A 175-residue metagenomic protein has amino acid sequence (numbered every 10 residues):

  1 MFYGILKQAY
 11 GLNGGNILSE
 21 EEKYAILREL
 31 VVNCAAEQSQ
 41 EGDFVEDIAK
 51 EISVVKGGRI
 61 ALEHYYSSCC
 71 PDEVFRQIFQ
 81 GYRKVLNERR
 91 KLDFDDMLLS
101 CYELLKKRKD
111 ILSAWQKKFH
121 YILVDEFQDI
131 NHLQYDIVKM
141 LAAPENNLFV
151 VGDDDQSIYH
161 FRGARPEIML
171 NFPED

Functional and structural regions predicted by a protein language model:
M1-E51, L170: Conserved P-loop NTPase-based nucleic-acid remodeling module centered on helicase motor cores
F2, L6, I52-I60, A142: Short alpha-helix boundary/capping elements
G4, G11-G15, G42, G57-G58 (+3 more regions): Residue-identity detector for glycine
N13, Q38, R59-E63, D93 (+2 more regions): Secondary-structure transition/capping residues
E22-K23, C69-N171: Conserved helicase NTPase motor core
E29, A35-R89: N-terminal accessory segments
P173-D175: Short, intrinsically disordered, charge-balanced linker/junction segments flanking boundaries in proteins
